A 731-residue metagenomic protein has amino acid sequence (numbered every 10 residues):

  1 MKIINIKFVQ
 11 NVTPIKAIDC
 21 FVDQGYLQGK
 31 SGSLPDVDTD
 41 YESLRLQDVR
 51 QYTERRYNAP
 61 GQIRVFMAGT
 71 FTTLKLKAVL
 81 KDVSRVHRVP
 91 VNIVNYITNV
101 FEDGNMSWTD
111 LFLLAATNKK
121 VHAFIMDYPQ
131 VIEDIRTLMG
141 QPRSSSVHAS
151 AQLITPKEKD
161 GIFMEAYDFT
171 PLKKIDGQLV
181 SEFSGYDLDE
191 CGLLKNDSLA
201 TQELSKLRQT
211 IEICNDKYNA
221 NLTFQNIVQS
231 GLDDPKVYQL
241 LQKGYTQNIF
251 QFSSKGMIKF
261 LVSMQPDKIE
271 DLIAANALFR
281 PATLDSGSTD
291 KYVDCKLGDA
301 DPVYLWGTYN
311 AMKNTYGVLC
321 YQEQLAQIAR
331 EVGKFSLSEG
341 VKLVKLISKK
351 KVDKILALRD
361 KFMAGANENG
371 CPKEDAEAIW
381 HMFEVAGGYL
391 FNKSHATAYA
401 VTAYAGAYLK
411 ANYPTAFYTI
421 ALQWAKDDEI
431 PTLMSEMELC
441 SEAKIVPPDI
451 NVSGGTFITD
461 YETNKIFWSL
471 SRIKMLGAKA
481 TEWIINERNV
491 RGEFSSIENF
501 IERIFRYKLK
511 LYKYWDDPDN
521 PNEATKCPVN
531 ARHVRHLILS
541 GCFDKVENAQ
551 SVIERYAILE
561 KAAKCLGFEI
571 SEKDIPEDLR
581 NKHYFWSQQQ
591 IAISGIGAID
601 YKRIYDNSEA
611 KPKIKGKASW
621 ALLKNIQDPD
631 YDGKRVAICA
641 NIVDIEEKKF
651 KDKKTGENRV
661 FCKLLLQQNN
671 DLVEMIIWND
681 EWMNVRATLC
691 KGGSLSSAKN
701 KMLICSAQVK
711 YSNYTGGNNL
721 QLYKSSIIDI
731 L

Functional and structural regions predicted by a protein language model:
M1-L731: Noncatalytic, beta-rich nucleic-acid-contacting surfaces in large DNA/RNA-processing enzymes
